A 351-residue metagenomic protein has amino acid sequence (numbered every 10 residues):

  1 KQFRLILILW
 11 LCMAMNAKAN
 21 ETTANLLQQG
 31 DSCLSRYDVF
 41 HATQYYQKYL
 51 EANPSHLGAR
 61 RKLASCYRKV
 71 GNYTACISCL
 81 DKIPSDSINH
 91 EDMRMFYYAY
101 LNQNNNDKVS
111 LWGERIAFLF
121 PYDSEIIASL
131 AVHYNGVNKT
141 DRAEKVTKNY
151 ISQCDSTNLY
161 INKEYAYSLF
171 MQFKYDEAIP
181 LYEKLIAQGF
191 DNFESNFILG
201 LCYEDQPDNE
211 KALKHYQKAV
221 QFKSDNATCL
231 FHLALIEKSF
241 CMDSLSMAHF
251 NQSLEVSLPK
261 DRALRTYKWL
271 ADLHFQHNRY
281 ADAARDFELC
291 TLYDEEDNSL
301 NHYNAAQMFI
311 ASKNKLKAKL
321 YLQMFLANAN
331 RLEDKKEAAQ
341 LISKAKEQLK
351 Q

Functional and structural regions predicted by a protein language model:
A17-S78, S87-E91, S343-Q351: N-terminal leader/linker segments that initiate helical-solenoid repeat arrays
T23-A24, L57-G58, N89-E91, S124-E125 (+6 more regions): Helix-start (N-cap) detector for alpha-helical repeat units in TPR-like alpha-solenoids, especially tetratricopeptide
S35-R36, K69-V70, N102-Q103, G136-V137 (+6 more regions): Register position in tetratricopeptide repeats
A52, S85-D86, L119, Q153-C154 (+5 more regions): Structural marker of alpha-solenoid helical repeat scaffolds
K62-S65, M95-Y98, S129, E164 (+6 more regions): Canonical tetratricopeptide repeat
